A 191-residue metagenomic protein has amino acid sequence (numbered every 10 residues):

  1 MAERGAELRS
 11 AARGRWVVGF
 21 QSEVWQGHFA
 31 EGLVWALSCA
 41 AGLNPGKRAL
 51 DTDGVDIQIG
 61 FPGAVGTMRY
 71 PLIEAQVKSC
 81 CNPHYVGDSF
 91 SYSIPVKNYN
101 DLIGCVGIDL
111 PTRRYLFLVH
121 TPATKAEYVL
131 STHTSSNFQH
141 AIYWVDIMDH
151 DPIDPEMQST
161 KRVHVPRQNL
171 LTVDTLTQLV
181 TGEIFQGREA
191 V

Functional and structural regions predicted by a protein language model:
M1-D53, I59-V191: Mixed-charge (Asp/Glu-Lys/Arg
